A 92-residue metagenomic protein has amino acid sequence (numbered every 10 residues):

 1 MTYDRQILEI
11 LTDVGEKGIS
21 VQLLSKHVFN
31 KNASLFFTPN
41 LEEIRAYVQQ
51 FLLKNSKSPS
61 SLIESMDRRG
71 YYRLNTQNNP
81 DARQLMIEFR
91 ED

Functional and structural regions predicted by a protein language model:
M1-L11, S34-D92: Phospho-regulated, low-complexity intrinsically disordered regions of nuclear gene-regulatory and chromatin-associated
T12-E16, F29: Short, locally clustered residues in the helix-turn-helix/winged-helix DNA-binding domain
L23-S25: A short acidic, leucine-rich amphipathic alpha-helix
